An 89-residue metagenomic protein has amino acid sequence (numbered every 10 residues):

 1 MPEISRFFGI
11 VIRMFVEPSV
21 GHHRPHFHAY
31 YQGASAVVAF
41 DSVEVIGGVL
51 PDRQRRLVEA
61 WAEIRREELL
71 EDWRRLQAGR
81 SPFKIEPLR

Functional and structural regions predicted by a protein language model:
M1-H23: Short, charged/polar N-terminal "headpieces" of proteins
M1-P2, P25-F27, E71-D72: Intrinsically disordered, low-complexity boundary segments flanking structured domains
E3, A36, I46, S81-K84: Glycine-rich, flexible loop/turn motifs
F7-G9, H22-R24, G33-S35, L57 (+1 more regions): Short connector loops at helix/strand junctions that flank enzyme active sites, especially segments positioning acidic
F8, A39-D41, I46-G47, P51 (+2 more regions): Generic, ordered loop/turn and secondary-structure boundary motif
I10-I12, V16, V37, D72-R75: Broad hydrophobic/π-residue packing in well-ordered secondary structure
F15-R53: A short, structured beta-strand/loop element
L57-R89: C-terminal structural segments of small proteins and small subunits
